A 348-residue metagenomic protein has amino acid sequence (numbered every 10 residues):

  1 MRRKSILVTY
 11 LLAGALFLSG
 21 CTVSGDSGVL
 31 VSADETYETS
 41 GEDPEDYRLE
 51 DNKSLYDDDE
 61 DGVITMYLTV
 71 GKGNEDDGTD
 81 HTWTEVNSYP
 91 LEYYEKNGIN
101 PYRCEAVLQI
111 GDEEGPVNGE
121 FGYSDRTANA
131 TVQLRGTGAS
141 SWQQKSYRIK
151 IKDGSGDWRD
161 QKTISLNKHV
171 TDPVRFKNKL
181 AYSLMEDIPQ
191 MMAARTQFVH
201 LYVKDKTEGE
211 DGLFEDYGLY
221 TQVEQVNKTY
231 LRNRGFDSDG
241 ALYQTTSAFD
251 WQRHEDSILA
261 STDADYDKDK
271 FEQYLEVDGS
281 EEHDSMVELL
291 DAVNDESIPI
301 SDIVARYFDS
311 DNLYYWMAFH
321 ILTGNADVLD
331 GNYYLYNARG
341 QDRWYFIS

Functional and structural regions predicted by a protein language model:
I6, A13-T127: Regulatory N- and C-terminal appendages and interdomain linkers associated with kinase/kinase-like NTP transferase
N74-V86, P116-N118, A139-S141, D157-W158 (+2 more regions): Short, solvent-exposed loop/turn elements at domain surfaces
R103, F176, L180-L184, T196-Q197 (+3 more regions): Extracytoplasmic/secreted proteins, especially bacterial periplasmic and envelope-associated proteins
C104-K168, D278-E281, S285: Conserved oxyanion/phosphate-binding beta-strand-loop segments in alpha/beta enzyme cores
R135, K204, Y336-A338: Short beta-strand micro-motifs enriched in acidic
G154-G156, K168-V170, Q190-A194, E210-A318 (+1 more regions): Internal "kinase-insert"/substrate-recognition segments embedded within catalytic cores of ATP-dependent enzymes
D172-K206: A conserved helix-loop-beta module that forms one wall/lid of the active-site cleft in ATP-utilizing catalytic domains
L329-S348: Catalytic activation segment of kinase domains across protein kinase-like and atypical kinase folds
